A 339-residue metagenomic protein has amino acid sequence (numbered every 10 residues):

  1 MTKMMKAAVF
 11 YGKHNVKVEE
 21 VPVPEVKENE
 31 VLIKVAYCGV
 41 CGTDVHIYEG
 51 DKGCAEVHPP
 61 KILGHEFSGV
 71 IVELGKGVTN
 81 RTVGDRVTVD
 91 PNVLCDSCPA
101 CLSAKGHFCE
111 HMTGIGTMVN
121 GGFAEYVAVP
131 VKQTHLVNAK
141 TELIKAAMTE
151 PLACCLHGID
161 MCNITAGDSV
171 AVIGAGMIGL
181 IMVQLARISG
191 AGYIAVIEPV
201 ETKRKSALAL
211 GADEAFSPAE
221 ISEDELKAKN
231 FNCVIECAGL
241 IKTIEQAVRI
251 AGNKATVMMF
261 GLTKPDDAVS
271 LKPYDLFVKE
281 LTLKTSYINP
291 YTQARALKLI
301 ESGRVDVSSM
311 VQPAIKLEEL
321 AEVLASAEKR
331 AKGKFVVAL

Functional and structural regions predicted by a protein language model:
T2-K3, E245-R249, P290-L339: C-terminal hydrophobic helical "lid"/dimerization subdomain of Rossmann-like NAD(P)H-dependent oxidoreductases
V9-E25, G42-E73, T88, G106-N120: N-terminal glycine-rich cofactor-binding segment
P22-C38, K52-P99, N138-T141: Glycine-rich beta-strand-centered segment in the early N-terminal region that forms part of a ligand/cofactor-binding
R86, S169, A255-T256, T282: Short glycine-centered segments of the SAM/dcSAM-binding site in methyltransferase folds
C95-I173: NAD(P)H dinucleotide-binding glycine-rich loop of Rossmann-like/cofactor-binding domains, especially the beta1-alpha1
T141-E220: Mid-domain Rossmann-like dinucleotide-binding core that forms the NAD(H)/NADP(H) cofactor-binding site
C162, K205-E280: Glycine-rich cofactor phosphate-binding loops and adjacent beta1-alpha1 units of small-molecule cofactor enzyme domains
I194-A195, M258, K284: Conserved beta-strand positions in the Rossmann-like core of class I SAM-dependent methyltransferases
